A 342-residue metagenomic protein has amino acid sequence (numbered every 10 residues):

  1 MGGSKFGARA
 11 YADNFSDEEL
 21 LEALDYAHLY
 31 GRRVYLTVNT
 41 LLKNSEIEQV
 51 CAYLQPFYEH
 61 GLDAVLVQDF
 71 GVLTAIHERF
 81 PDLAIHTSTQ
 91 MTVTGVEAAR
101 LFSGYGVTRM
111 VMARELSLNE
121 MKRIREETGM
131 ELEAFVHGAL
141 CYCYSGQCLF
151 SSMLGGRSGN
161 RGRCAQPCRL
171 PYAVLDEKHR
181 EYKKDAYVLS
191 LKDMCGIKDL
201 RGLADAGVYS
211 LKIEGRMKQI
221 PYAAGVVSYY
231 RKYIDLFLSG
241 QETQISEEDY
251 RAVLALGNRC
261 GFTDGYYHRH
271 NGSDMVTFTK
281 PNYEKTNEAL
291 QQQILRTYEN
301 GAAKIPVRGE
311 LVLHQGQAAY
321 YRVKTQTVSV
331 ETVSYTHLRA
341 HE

Functional and structural regions predicted by a protein language model:
M1, K5-A10, L21-Y58, V67 (+4 more regions): Surface-exposed amphipathic alpha-helical tracts and adjacent flexible/coil segments at the periphery of soluble enzymes
F15-L20: Glycine-rich, highly charged phosphate/nucleotide-binding loops
G71-V72: Alpha-helix capping/helix-boundary segments
I76: RNase H-like DDE/DDD metal-dependent nuclease/strand-transfer catalytic core used by mobile genetic elements
T92: Beta/alpha (TIM)-barrel catalytic core signal, keyed to glycine-rich beta->alpha loops juxtaposed to Asp/Glu that bind
V96-E97: Conserved nucleotide-cofactor-binding alpha/beta core module
